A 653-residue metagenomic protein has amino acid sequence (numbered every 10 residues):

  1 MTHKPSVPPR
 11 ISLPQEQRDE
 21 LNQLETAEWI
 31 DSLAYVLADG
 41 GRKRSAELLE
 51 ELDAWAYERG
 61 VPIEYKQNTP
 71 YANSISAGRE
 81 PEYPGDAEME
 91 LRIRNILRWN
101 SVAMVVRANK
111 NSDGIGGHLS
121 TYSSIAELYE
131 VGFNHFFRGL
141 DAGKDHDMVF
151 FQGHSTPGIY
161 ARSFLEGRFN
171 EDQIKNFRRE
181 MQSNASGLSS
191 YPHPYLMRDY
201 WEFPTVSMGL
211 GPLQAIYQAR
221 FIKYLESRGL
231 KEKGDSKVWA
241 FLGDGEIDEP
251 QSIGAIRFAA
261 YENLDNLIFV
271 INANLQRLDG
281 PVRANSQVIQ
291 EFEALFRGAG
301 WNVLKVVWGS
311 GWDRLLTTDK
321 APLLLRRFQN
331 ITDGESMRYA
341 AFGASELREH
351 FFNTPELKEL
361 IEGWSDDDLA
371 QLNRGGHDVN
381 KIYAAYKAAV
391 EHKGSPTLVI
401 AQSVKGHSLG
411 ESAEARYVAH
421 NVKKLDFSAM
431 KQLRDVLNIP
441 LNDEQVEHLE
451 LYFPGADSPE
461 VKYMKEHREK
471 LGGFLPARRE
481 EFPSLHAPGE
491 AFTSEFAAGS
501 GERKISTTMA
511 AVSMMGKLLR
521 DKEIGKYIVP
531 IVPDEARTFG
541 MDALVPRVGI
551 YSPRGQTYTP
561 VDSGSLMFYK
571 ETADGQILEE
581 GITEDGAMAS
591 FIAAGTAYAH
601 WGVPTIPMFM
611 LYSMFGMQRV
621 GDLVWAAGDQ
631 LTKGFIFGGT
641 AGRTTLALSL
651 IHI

Functional and structural regions predicted by a protein language model:
T2-L165, T507-V512, G516, V532: N-terminal amphipathic, basic-rich helices that act as targeting or association modules
E80-L97, S101-N111, H118-E262, N285-S286 (+3 more regions): Cofactor-binding active-site loop characterized by glycine-rich and histidine/acidic residues
Y83-S101, Y122, F137-L140, D147-M148 (+3 more regions): Non-catalytic terminal/interface segments that mediate subunit docking, oligomerization, and allosteric communication
G153-P157, M181, W239-E249, N272-R277 (+7 more regions): Acidic, glycine-rich active-site loops and adjacent beta-strand->loop/helix elements that engage anionic groups
R168-E180, N263-V270, G298-A299, A627-G642: A glycine-rich helix N-cap at a beta->alpha junction
E249-N274, V624, L631: A short alpha/beta connector and helix-capping loop motif
A273-A498: Long, well-ordered, tryptophan-enriched scaffold segments
I651-I653: Conserved small/polar residues in nucleotide/adenosyl-binding loops
